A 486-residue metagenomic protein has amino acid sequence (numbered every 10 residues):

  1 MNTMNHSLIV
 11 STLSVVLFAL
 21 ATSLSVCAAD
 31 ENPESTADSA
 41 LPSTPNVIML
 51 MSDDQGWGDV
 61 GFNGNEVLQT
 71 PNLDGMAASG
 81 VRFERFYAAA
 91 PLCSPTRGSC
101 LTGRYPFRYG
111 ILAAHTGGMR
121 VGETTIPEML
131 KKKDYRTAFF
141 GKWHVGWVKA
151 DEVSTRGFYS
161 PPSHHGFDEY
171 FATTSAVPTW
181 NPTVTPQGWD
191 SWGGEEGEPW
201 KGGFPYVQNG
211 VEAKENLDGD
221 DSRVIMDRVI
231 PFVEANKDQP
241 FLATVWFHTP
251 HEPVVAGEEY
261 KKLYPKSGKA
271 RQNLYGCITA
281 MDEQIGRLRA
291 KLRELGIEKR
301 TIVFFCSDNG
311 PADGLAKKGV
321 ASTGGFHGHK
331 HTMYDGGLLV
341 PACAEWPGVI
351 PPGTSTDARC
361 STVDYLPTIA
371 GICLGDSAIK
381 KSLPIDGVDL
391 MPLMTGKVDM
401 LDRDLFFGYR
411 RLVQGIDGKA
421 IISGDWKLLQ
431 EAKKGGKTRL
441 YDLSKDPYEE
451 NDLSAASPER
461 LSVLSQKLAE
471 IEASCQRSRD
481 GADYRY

Functional and structural regions predicted by a protein language model:
M1-N2, Y486: Accessible peptide chain termini
N2-V15: Bacterial N-terminal signal peptides that target proteins for export
L17-A432, G436-R439, L443, P447-A473 (+1 more regions): Formylglycine-dependent sulfatase
